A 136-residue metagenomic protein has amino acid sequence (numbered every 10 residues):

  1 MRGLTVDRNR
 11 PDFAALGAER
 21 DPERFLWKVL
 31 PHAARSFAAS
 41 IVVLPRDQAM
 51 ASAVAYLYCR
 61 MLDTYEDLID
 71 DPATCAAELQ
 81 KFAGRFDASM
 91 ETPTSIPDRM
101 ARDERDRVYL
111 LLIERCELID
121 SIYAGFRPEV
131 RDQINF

Functional and structural regions predicted by a protein language model:
M1-F136: Acidic catalytic motifs of isoprenoid enzymes
